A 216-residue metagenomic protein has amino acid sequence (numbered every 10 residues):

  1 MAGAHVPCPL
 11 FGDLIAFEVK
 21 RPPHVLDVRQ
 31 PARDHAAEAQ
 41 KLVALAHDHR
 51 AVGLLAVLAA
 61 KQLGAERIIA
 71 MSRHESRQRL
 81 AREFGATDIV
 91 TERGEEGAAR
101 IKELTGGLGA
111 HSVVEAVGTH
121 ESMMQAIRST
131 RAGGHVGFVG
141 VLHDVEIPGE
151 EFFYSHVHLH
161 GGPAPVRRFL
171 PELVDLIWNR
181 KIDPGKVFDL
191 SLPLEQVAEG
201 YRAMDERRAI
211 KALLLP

Functional and structural regions predicted by a protein language model:
M1, V6, L14, V19-P31 (+2 more regions): Alpha-helix boundary/capping motif
V52: Hydrophobic/small residue at the entry helix of a nucleotide-binding pocket
K61-Q125: Adenosine-nucleotide cofactor-binding segment
H74, L142, P165: Residues in the short beta-alpha loop(s) of Rossmann-like NAD(P)-binding domains
M124-R128, R167-P216: C-terminal hydrophobic helical "lid"/dimerization subdomain of Rossmann-like NAD(P)H-dependent oxidoreductases
G134: Glycine-centered, small-residue-biased loops immediately flanking beta-strands in adenine/cofactor-binding cores
G140-S155: Rossmann-fold NAD(P)-binding glycine/threonine-rich loop
F153, L159-H160, D175-I177: Rossmann-like dinucleotide-binding domain for NAD(H)/NADP(H)
